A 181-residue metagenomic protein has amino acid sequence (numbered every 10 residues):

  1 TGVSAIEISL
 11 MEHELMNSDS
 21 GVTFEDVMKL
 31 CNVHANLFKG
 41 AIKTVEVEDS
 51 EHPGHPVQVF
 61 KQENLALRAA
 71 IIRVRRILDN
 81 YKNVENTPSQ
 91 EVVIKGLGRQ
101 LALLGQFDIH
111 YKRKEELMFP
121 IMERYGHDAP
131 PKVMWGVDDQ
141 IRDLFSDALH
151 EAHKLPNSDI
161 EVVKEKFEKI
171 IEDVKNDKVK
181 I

Functional and structural regions predicted by a protein language model:
T1-D108, K112-I181: Small-residue-biased structural context
